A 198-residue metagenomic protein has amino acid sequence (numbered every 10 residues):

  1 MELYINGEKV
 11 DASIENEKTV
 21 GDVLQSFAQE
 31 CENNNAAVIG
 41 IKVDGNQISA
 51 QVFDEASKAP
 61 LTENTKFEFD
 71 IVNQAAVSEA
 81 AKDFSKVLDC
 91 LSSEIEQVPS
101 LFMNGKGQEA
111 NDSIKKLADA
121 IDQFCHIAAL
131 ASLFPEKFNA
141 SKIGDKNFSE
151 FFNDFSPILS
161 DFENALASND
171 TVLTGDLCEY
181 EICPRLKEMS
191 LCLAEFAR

Functional and structural regions predicted by a protein language model:
I5-G21, S78: Short, contiguous acidic and Ser/Thr-rich linear segments
N16-E32: Short amphipathic, charge-patterned alpha-helical segments
E32-I41, G45-N139: Long amphipathic alpha-helical segments with strong coiled-coil/leucine-zipper propensity
S85, D89, S149-S156: Alpha-helix N-cap/helix-start motif at coil-to-helix transitions, marked by capping-box chemistry
N111-K116, S149, L173-Y180: Short, charged, amphipathic alpha-helical segments
S132-N153: Intrinsic, low-complexity N-terminal interaction/targeting segments
N153-R198: Alpha-helical oligomerization segments
